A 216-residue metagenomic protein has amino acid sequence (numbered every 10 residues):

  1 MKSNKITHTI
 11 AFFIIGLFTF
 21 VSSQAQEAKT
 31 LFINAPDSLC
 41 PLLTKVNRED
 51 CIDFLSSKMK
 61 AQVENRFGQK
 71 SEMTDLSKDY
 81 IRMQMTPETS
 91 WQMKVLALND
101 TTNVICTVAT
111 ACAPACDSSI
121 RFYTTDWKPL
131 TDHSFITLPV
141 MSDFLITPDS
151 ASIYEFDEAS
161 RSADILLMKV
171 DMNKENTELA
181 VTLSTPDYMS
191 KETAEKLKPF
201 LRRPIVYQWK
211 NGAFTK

Functional and structural regions predicted by a protein language model:
M1-L31: Bacterial Sec-dependent N-terminal signal peptides
Q26-L98: Terminal domain-start segments
K70-Q84, T124-H133, K210-A213: Surface-exposed loop/turn elements that mediate protein-protein interactions on large endomembrane-trafficking
M83-Q84, T110-C116, T193-K198: Short consensus segments that form the blades of beta-propeller domains, in both extracellular/periplasmic
D100-T110, K174-T182: Acidic/hydrophobic-patterned starts of short beta strands in beta-sheet-rich repeat architectures
V104-L138: Mid-length scaffold segments of soluble, non-membrane domains
H133-W209, T215: Short aromatic loop motif centered on NTY/YTY
